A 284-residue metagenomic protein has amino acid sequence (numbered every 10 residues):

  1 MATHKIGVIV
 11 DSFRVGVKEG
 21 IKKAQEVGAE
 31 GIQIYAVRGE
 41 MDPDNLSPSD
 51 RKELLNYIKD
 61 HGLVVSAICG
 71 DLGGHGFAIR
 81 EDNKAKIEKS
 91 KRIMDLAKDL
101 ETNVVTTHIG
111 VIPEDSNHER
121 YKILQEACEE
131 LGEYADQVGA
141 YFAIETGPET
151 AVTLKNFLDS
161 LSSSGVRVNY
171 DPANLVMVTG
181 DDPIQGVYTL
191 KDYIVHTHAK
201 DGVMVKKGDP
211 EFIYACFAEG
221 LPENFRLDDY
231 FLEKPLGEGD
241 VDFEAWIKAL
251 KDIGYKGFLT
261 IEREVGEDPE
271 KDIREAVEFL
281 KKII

Functional and structural regions predicted by a protein language model:
M1-T102, D136, S163, D192 (+1 more regions): N-terminal pre-domain/capping segments
I6, I68, E126-D240, V277: Acidic/histidine-rich catalytic cores of soluble enzymes
F13-R14, T260-K271: A short, acidic, flexible beta-alpha connecting loop/helix-capping segment that sits on the rim of active
G16-G20, Y57-V64, G76-Y170, M177: Active-site acidic/histidine proton-transfer and metal-coordination neighborhood in alpha/beta enzyme cores
G31, V104, H196, G257-F258: Residues at the N-termini of beta-strands
I34, T107, I144, Y170 (+2 more regions): Conserved beta-strand positions
N45-E53, E81-K89, D115-E126, E149 (+3 more regions): Alpha-helix N-cap and loop-to-helix initiation/capping positions
E238-D252: A short, acidic, amphipathic alpha-helical segment used as a generic capping/interface helix at domain edges
